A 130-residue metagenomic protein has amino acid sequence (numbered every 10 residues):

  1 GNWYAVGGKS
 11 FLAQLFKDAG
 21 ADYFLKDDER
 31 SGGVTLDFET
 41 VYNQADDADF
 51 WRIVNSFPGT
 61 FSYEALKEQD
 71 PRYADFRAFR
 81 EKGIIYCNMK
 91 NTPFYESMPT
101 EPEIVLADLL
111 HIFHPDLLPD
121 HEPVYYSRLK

Functional and structural regions predicted by a protein language model:
G1-T100, K130: Binding-cleft/active-site segments that stabilize strongly anionic ligands or cofactors
C87-K90, I112-D116: Hydrophobic alpha-helical segments
Y95-D108, I112-F113: Flexible loop/turn connectors
H114-K130: Extracellular/periplasmic juxtamembrane helices and adjacent flexible linkers that interface with membrane partners
